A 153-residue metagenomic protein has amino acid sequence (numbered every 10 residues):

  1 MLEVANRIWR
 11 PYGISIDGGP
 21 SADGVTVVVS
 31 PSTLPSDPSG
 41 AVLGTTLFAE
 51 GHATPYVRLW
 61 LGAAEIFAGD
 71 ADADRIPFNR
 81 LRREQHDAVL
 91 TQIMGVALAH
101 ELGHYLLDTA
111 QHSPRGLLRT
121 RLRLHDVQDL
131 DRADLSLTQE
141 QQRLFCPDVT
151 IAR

Functional and structural regions predicted by a protein language model:
M1-Y105: Metzincin-family zinc-dependent endopeptidase catalytic domain
T91-R153: The catalytic-center signature of Zn2+-dependent metalloproteases
